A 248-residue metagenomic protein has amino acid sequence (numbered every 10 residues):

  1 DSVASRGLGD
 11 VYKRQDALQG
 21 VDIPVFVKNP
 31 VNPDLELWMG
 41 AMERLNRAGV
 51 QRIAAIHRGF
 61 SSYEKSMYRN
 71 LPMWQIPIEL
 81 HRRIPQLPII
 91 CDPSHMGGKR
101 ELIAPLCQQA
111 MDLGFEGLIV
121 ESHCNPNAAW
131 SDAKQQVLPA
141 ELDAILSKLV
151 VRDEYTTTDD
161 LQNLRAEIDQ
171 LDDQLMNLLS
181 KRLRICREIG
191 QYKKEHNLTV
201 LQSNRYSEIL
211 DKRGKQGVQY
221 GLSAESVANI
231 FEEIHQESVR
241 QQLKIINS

Functional and structural regions predicted by a protein language model:
D1-Y12: Single conserved hydrophobic/aromatic residue that forms the stacking wall/gate of nucleotide- or nucleobase-binding
S2, P93, S122, Q170-D173: Generic detector of well-ordered alpha-helical packing
D10-P126, W130-E141, T157: Catalytic alpha/beta core domains of metabolic enzymes, predominantly
A17-D34, L146, V150, E188-I189 (+2 more regions): P-loop/Walker A phosphate-binding loop and immediately adjacent motor/lid segment at beta-alpha junctions
G98-R152, V200-A228, E232-Q236, K244: Extended, hydrophobic interaction surfaces within ordered domains
E154-S248: Domain-level signature for soluble enzymes in the chorismate/prephenate branch of the shikimate pathway
